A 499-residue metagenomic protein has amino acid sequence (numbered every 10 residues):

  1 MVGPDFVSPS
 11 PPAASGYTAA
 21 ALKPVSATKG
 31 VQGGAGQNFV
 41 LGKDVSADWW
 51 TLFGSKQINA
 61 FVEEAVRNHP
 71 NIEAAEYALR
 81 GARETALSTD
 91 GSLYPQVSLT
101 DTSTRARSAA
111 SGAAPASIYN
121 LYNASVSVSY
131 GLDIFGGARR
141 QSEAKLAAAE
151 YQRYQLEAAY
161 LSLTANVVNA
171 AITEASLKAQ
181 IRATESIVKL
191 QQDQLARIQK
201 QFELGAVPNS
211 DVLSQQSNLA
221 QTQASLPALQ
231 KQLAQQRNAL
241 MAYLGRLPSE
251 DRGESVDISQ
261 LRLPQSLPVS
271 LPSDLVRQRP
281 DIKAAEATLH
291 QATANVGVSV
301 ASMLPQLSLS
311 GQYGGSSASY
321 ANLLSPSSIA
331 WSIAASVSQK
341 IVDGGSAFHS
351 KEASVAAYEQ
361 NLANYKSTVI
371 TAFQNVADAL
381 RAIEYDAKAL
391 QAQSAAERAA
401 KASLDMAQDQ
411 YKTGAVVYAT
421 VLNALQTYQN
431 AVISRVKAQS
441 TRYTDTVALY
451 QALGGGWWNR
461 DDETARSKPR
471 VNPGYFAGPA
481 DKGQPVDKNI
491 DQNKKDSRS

Functional and structural regions predicted by a protein language model:
M1-R67, Y122, L146, Q230-R277 (+3 more regions): Terminal intrinsically disordered/low-complexity segments used for targeting and assembly
P4-P9, K43, A47-E64, N68 (+7 more regions): Small/polar-residue-enriched beta-strand and adjacent coil segments characteristic of outer-membrane beta-barrel
N68-H69, L204, T413: Charged, alpha-helical scaffolding/interaction elements associated with membrane systems
A74-T89, A159, L163-S186, L190-K200 (+5 more regions): Amphipathic alpha-helical coiled-coil segments
N120-Y122, Q194, P208-Q216: Short, conserved phosphate-binding/catalytic loop or strand-edge motifs used in phosphoryl-/nucleotidyl-transfer
A206-V207, S225-L226: Amphipathic alpha-helical interface segments used for oligomerization, scaffolding, and membrane association
E250, L323-P326, K437: Short proline/glycine-enriched turn/loop segments at secondary-structure junctions
